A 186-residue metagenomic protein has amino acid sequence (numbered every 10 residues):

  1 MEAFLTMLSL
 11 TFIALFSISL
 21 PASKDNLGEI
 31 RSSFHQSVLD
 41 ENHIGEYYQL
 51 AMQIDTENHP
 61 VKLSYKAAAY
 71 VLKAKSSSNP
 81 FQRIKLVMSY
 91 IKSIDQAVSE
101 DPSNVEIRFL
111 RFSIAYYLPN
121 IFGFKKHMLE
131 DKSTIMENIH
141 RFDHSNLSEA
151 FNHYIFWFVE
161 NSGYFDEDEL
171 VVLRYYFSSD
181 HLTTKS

Functional and structural regions predicted by a protein language model:
H35-V38, A67, L72-F81, Y116-F122 (+1 more regions): Short coil/turn linking the two alpha-helices of tandem helical-hairpin repeats
Q36-Q49, R83-I91, F124, M128-K132: Helix-turn-helix repeat elements of alpha-solenoid scaffolds
T56-E57, P102: Short coil turns that delineate tetratricopeptide repeat
K66, K73, R111, Y154-V159: Structural register within alpha-helical repeat arrays
R141-S186: Terminal, low-structured helical/coil segments at or just beyond the last alpha-helical repeat
